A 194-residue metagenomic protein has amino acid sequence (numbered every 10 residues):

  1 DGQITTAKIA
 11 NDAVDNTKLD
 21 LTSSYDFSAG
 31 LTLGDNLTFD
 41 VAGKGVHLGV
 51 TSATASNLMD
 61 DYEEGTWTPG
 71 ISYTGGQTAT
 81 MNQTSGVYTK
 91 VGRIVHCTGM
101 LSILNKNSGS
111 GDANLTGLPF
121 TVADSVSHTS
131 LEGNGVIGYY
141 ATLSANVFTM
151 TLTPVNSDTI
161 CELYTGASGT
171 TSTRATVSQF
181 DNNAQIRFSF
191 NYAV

Functional and structural regions predicted by a protein language model:
D1-T74, T98, I103-N105: Intrinsic low-complexity, repeat-rich intrinsically disordered segments enriched in small/flexible residues
N36-T38, S85-V87, T151: Short, surface-exposed charged micro-motifs
V41, K90, P154-N156: Generic beta-strand structural signal
V50-L58, T66-V91, M100-D124, T170-N182: Surface-exposed ligand/attachment interfaces on beta-rich extracellular proteins
V95: Substrate-binding and catalytic surfaces of secreted/luminal carbohydrate-active proteins
L101-S157: Terminal beta-strand-rich extracellular "head" domains that mediate receptor/glycan or other ligand binding
T142-D181: Structured beta-strand segments within beta-sheet-rich domains
N182-V194: Short, structured beta-strand segments at or near domain termini in extracellular proteins/domains
